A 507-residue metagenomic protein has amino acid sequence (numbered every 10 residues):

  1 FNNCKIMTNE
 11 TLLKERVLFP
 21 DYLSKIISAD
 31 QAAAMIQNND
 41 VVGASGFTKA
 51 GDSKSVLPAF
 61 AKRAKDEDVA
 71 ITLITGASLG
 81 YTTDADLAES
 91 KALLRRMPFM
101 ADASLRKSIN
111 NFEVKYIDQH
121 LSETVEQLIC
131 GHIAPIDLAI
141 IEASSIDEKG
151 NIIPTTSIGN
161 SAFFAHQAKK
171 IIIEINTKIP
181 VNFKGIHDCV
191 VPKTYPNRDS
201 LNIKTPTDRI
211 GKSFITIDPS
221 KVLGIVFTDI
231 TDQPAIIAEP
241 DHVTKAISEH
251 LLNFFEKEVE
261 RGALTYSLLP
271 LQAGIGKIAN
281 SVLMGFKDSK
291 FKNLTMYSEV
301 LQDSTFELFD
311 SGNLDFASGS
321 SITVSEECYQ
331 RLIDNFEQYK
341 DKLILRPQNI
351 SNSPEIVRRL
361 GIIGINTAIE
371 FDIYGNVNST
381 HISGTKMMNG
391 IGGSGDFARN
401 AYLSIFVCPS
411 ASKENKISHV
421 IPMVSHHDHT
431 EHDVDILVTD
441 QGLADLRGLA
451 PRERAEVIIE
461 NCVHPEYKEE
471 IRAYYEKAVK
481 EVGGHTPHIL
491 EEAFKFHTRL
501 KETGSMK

Functional and structural regions predicted by a protein language model:
C4-K507: Conserved alpha/beta enzyme-core scaffold
